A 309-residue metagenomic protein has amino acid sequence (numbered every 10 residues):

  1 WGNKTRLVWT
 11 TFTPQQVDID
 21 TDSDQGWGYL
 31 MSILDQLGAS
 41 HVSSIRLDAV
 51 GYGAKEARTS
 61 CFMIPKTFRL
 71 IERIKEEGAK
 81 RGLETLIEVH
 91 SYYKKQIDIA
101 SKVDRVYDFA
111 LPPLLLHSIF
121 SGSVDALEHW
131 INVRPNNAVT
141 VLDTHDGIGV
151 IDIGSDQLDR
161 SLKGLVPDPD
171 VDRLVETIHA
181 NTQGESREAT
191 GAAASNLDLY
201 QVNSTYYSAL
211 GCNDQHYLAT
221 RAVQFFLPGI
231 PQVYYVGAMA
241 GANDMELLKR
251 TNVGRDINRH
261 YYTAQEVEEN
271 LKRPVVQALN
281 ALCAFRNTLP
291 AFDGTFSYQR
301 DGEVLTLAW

Functional and structural regions predicted by a protein language model:
W1-W309: Active-site and adjacent substrate-binding regions of carbohydrate-active enzymes
